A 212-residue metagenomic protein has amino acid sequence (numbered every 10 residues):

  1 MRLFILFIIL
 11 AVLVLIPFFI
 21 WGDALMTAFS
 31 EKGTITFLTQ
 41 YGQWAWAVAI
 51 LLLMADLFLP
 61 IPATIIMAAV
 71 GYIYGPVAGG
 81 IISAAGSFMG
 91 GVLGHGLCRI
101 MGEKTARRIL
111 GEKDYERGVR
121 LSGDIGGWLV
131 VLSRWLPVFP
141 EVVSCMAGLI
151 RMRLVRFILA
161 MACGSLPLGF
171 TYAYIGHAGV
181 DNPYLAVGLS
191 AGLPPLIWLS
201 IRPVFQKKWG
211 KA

Functional and structural regions predicted by a protein language model:
R2-F7, V14-L51, A84-V142, L149-V155 (+2 more regions): Membrane-interfacial helix-loop-helix
A49-I73, V77-A78, P137-S144, S165-T171: Transmembrane helix boundary and interhelical junction motifs in multipass membrane proteins
M67-M89, G148-P167: Interfacial segments of multi-pass membrane proteins
A69, G96, T105, C145-A147 (+2 more regions): A residue-level signal for alpha-helical anchor/packing sites in multi-pass solute transporters
M161-I197: Alpha-helical transmembrane segments and their immediate juxtamembrane interface regions
